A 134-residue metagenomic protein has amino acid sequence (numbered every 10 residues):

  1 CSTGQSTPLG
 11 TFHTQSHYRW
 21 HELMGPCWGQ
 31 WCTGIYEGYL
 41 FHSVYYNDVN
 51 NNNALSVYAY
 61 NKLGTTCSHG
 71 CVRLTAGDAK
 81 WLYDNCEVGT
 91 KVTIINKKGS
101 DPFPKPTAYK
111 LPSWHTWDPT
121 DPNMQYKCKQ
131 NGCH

Functional and structural regions predicted by a protein language model:
C1-T7: A structural motif detector for short, solvent-exposed N-terminal "entry" segments of globular domains
T7, Y18-H134: Exported/periplasmic cell-wall-interacting domains
T14: Conserved hydrophobic/aromatic pocket- or pore-lining residues that grip, position, or stack substrates in active sites
